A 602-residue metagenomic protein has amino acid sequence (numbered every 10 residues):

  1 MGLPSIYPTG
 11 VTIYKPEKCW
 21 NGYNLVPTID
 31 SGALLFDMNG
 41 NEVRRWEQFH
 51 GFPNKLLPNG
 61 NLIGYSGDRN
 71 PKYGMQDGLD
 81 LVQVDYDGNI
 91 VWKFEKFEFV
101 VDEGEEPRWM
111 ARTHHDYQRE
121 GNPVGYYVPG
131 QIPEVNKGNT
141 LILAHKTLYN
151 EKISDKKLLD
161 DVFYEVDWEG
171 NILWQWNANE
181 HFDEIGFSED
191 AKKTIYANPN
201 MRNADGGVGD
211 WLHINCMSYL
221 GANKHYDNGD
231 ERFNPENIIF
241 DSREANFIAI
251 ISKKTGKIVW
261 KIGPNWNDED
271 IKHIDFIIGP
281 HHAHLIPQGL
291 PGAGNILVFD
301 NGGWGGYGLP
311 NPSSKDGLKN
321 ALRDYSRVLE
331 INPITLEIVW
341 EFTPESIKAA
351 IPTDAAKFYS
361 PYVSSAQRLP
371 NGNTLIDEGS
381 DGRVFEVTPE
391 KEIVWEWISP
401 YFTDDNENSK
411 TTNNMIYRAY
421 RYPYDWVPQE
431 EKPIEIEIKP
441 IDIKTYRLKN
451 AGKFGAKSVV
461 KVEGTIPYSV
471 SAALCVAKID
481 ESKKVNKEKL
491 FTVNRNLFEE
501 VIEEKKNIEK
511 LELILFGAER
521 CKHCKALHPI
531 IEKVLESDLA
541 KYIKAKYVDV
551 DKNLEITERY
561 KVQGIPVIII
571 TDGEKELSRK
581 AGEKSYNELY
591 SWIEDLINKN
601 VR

Functional and structural regions predicted by a protein language model:
M1-K484: Histidine-/acidic-rich catalytic cores in large beta-rich domains
F491-L511: A short beta-strand-turn-helix
T492-N494, L515-F516, L535, L539-E555: Thiol-based oxidoreductase modules, predominantly thioredoxin-like and allied folds used for disulfide exchange
L513-I514, I568: Hydrophobic beta-strand anchors of alpha/beta hydrolase catalytic cores
F516-R520, G564: Short pre-active-site segment immediately N-terminal to redox-active cysteine/selenocysteine motifs in thiol-based
C521-C524, I568: The canonical Cys-X-X-Cys-His
K525-L539: Typically the conserved alpha-helix immediately C-terminal to a functionally engaged Cys/Sec in thioredoxin-like
G564, I569-R602: Non-catalytic, surface beta->alpha helical segment in thiol-disulfide oxidoreductase systems
